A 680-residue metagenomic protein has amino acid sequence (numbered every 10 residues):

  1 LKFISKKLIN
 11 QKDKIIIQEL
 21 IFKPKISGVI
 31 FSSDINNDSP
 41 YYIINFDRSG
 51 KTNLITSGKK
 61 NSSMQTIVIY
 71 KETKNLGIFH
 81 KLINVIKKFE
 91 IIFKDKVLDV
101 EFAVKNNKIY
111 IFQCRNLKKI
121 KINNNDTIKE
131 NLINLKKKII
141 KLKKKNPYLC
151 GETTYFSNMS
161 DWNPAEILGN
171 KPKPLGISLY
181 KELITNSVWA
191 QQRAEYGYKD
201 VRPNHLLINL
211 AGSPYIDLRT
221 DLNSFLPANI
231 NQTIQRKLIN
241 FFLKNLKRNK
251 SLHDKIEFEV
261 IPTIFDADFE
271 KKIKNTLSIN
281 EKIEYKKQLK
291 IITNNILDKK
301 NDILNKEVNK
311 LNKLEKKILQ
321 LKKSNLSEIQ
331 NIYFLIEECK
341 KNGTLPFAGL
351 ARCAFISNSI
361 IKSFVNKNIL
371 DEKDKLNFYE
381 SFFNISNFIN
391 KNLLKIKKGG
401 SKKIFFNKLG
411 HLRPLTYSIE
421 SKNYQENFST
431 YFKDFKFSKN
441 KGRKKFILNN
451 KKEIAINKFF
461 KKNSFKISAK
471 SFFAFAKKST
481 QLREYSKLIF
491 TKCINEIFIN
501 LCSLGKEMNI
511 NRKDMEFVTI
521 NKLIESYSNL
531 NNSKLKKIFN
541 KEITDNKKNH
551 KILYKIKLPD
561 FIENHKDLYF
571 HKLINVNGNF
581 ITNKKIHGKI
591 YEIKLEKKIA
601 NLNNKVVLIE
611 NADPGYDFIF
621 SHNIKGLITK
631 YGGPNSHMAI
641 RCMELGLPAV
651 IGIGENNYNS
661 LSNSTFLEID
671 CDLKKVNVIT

Functional and structural regions predicted by a protein language model:
L1-K12: Active-site nucleotide/adenylate-binding loops and adjacent lid/helix of ATP-dependent enzymes
K12, K23-R443, K537-V606, E610-K625 (+3 more regions): Conserved divalent-metal-coordinating catalytic cores that perform phosphate/pyrophosphate/nucleotidyl transfer
I15: Short catalytic/ligand-gating loop segments at beta-alpha or beta-beta junctions within enzyme catalytic domains
Q18-F22, K88-F89, T519, L523: Core catalytic machinery and nucleic-acid-binding channels of phosphodiester-processing enzymes
I360-K367, F446-K557: Extended, domain-scale alpha-helical bundle/helix-rich regions
G626-K630: A short, small-residue-rich loop immediately preceding and capping a beta-strand
